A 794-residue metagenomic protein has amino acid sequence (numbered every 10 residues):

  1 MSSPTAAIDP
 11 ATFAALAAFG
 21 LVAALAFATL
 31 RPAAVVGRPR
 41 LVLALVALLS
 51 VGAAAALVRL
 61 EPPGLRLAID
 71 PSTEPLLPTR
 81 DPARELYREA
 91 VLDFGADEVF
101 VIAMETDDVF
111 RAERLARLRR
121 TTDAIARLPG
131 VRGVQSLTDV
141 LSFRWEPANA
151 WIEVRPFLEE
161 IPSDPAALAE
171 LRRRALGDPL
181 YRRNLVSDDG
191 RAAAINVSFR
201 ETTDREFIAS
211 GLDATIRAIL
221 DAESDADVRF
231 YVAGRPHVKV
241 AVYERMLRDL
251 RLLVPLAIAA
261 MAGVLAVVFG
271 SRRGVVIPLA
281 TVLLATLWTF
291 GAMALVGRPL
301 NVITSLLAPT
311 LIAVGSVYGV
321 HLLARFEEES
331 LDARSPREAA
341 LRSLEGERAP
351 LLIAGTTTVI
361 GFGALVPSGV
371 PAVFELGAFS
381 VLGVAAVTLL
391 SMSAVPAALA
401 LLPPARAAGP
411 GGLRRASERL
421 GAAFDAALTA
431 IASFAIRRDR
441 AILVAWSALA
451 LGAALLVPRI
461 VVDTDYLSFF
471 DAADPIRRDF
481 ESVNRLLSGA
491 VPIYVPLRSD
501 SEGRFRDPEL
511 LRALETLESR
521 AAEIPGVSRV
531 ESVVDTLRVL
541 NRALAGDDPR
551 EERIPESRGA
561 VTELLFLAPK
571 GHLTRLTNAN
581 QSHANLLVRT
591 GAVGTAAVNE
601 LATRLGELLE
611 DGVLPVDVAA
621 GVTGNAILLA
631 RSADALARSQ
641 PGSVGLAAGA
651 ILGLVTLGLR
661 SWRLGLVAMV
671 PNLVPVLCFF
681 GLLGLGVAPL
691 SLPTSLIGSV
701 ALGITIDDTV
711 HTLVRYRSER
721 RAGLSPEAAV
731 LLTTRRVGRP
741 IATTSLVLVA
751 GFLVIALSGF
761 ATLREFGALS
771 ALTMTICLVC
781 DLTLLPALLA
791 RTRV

Functional and structural regions predicted by a protein language model:
M1-L49, L341, L389-A450, S468 (+3 more regions): Interfacial helix-loop-helix hairpins and adjacent transmembrane helices of multi-pass alpha-helical membrane proteins
S2-I258: Membrane-proximal extracytoplasmic
S3-D9, V264, M293, L352-V395 (+4 more regions): Hydrophobic, glycine/alanine-rich multi-pass transmembrane helices and their short helix-loop junctions in large
A28-G37, L247-L300, P367-P371, G642-A688 (+1 more regions): Interfacial segments of transmembrane alpha-helices in multi-pass membrane proteins
V42, V58-D108, L115, P162-V186 (+9 more regions): Solvent-exposed, non-transmembrane loop/terminal regulatory segments of multi-pass membrane proteins
L92, A116, I161-R272, L283 (+2 more regions): Extracytoplasmic
L279, Y318, L331-S368, M669 (+3 more regions): Pore- and gate-forming transmembrane helices of large, multi-pass membrane proteins
T310-L331, L351, T358, S393-A394 (+4 more regions): Short helical (or helix-break) motifs at transmembrane helix termini and adjacent helical loops in multi-pass membrane
